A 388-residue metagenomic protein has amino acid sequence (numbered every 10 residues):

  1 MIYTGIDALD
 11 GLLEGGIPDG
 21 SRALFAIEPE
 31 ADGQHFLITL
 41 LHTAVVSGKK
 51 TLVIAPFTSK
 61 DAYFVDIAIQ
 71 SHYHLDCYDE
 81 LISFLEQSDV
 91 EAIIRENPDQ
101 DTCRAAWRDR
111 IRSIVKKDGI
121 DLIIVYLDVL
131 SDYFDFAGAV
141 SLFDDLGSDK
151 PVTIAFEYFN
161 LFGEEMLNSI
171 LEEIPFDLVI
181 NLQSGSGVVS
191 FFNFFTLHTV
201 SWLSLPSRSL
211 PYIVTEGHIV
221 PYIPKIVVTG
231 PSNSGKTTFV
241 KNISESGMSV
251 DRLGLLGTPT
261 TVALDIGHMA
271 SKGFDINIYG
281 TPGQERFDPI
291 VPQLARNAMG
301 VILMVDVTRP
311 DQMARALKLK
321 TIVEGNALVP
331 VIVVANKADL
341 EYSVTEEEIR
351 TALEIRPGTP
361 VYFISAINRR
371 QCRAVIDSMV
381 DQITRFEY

Functional and structural regions predicted by a protein language model:
D7-L9, G16-T58, G235-T237: Glycine-rich P-loop/Walker A and Walker A-like loops and their local beta1-loop-alpha1 context in P-loop NTPases
D89-S148, R286, N297: Phosphate-binding/switch loop-helix module in NTP-utilizing enzymes
N160, L182-S184, D306-V307, I332-V344 (+1 more regions): G-domain G4 guanine-recognition motif of GTPases
H218-G257, K272: Conserved G1/Walker A P-loop phosphate-binding module
G254-R286: Switch I (G2) and immediately adjacent beta-strands of P-loop GTPase domains
F287-R309, I322-N326: Inter-motif core of Ras-like GTPase G domains
V307-P357: Conserved C-terminal guanine-recognition region of P-loop GTPase G domains, centered on the G4
E341-Y388: Canonical P-loop GTPase G-domain recognition
